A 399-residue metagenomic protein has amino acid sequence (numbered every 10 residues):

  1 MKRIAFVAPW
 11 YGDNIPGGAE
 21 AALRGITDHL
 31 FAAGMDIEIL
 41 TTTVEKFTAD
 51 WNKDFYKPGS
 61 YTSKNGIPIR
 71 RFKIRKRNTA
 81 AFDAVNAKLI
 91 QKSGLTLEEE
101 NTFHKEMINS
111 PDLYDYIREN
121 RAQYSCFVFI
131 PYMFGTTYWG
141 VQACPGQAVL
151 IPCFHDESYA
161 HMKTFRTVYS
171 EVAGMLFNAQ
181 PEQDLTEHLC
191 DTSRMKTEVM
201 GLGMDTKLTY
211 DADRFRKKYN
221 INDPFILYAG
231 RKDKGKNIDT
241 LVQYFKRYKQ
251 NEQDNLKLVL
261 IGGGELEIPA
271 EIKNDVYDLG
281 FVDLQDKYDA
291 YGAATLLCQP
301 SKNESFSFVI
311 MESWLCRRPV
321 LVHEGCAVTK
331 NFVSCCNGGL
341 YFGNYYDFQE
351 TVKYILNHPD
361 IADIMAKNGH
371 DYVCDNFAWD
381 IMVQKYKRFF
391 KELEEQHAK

Functional and structural regions predicted by a protein language model:
A5, Y219-K236, V242-K246: Conserved donor-binding/catalytic core segment of Leloir-type glycosyltransferases
Q147-E157, F165-D211, I221, Y228: Donor nucleotide-sugar binding/catalytic pocket of nucleotide-sugar-dependent glycosyltransferases
G262-Y288: Nucleotide-activated donor-binding/catalytic signature segment of Leloir-type glycosyltransferases, i.e., the conserved
D289-A294, V333: Short alpha-helical donor nucleotide-sugar binding micro-motif in glycosyltransferases
K302: Aromatic "clamp/platform" in nucleotide-sugar-dependent glycosyltransferases that forms part of the donor/acceptor
P319-H323: Short hydrophobic beta-strand element within catalytic cores of glycosyltransferases and related nucleotide-activated
K330-Y354, I364: Change "using UDP/GDP/dTDP sugars" to "using nucleotide sugars
Y354, I361-D375, M382-R388: A short, well-ordered alpha-helix in the C-terminal region of glycosyltransferases
